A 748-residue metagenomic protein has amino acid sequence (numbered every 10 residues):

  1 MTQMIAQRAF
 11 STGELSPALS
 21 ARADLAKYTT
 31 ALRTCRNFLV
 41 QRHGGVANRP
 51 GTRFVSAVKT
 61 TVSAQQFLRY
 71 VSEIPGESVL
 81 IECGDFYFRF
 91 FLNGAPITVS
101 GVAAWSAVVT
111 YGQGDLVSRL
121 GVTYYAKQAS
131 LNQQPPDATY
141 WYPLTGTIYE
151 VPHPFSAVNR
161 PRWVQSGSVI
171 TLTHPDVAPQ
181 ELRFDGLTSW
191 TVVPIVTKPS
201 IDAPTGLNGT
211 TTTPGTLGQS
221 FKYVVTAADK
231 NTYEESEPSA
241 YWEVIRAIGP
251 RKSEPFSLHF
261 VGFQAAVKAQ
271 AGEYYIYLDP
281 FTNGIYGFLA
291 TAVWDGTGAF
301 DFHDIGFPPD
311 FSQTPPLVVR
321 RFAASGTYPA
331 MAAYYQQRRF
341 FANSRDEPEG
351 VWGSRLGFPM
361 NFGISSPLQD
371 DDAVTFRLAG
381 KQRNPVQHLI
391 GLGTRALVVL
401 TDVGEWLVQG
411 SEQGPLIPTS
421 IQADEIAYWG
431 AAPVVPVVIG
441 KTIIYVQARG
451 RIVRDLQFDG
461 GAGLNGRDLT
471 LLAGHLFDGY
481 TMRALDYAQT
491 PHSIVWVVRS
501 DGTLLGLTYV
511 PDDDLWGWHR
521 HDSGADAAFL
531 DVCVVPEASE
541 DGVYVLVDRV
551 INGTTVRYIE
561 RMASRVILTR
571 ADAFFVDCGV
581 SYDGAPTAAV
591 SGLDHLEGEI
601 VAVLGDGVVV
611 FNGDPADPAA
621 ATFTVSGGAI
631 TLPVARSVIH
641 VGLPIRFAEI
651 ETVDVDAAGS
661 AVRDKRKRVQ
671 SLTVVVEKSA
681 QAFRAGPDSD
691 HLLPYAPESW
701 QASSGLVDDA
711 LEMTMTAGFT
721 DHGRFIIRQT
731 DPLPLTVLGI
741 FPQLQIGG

Functional and structural regions predicted by a protein language model:
T2-R33, G45, P50, A57-K59 (+5 more regions): Disordered, low-complexity "stalk" and linker segments at domain junctions of extracellular and cell-surface proteins
G51-V71, V99-S100, T197-G218, A228-Q264 (+3 more regions): Beta-propeller and closely related beta-pinwheel folds
V71, S78-S100: Nucleic acid-processing catalytic cores of prokaryotic defense/repair systems
G76-L80, G167-V169, R338-R339, R395-V398 (+3 more regions): Entry beta-strands of beta-propeller and related beta-repeat scaffolds
Y87-F91, W406-L407, S411, Q681-Y695: Short, surface-exposed beta-strand/strand-loop-strand elements in extracellular ectodomains
E150-R162, T327, L632-P633, E698-P732 (+1 more regions): Beta-sandwich interaction modules
F322-A324, P644-A682, G686, D690-H691 (+1 more regions): Glycine/proline-rich low-complexity spacer/linker segments in large multi-domain proteins
